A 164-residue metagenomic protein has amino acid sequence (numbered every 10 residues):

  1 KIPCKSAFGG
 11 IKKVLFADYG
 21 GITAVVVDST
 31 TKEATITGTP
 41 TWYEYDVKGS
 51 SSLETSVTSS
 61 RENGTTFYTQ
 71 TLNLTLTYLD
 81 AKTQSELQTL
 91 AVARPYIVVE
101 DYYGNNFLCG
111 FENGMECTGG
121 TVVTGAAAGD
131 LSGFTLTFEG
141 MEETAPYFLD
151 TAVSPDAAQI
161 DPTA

Functional and structural regions predicted by a protein language model:
K1-N73, M115-A128: Solvent-exposed edge beta-strands and adjacent loop segments that serve as assembly or binding interfaces
G21, T41, S52, L79-A81 (+3 more regions): Generic "edge-of-domain/loop-turn" microfeature
S60-K82, D130-T144: Oligomerization/assembly interface segments of phage tail-like spikes and tubes
G64, L87-T89, V98-V99, A126-D130: A general structural signal for short secondary-structure junctions and capping/turn motifs
L76, V99-D101, F111, G140: Hydrophobic side chains in beta-strands
A81-Q88, Y147-L149: Short, conserved charged micro-motifs
L87-C109: Short, acidic/charged, Gly/Pro-enriched secondary-structure junctions
G114-A164: Mixed-charge, glycine-accented linear interaction segment located at domain edges/termini
